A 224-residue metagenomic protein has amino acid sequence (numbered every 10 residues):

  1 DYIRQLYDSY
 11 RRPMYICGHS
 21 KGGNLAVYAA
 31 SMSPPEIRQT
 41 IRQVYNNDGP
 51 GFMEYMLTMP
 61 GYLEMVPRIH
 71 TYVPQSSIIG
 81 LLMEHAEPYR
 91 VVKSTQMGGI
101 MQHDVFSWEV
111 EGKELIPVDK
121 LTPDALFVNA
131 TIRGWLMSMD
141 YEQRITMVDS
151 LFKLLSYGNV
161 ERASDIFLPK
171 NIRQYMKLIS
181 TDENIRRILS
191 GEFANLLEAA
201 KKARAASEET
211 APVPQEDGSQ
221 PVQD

Functional and structural regions predicted by a protein language model:
D1-M14, P34-D224: Alpha/beta hydrolase fold serine-hydrolase catalytic domain that processes acyl esters and thioesters
G18-G22, A26: Gly/Ala-rich beta-loop-alpha elbow adjacent to hydrolase catalytic centers
A26-P35: Short glycine-enriched nucleophile-adjacent loop and the immediately C-terminal alpha-helix near the catalytic center
